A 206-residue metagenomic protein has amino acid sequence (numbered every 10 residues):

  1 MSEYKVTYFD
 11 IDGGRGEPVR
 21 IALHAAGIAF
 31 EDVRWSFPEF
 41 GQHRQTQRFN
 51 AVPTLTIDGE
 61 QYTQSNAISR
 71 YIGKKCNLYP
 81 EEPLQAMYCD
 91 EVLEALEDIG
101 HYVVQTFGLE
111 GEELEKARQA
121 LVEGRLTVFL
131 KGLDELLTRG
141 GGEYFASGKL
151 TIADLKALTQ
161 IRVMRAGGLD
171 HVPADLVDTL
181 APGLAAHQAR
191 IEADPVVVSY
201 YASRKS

Functional and structural regions predicted by a protein language model:
M1-V128, R139, F145, K149: GST-like domain detector, emphasizing the conserved glutathione-binding G-site in the N-terminal thioredoxin-like
C89, F145-H171, D178-A186, I191 (+1 more regions): GST superfamily/GST-like fold recognition
G100-F107, V163, G168, S199: Short amphipathic alpha-helical interaction/hinge segments
V103-V104, E112-L114, L169, L176 (+1 more regions): Short, intrinsically disordered/low-complexity patches at protein termini and at juxtamembrane boundaries
R125, F129-G132, Q160, H187: Alpha-helical packing segments of well-folded alpha/beta enzyme cores
L136: Short alpha-helical functional segments enriched in proximate histidine and acidic residues
D194: Acidic-histidine catalytic/liganding microenvironments
S199-S206: Terminal-tail/helix-coil boundary detector
